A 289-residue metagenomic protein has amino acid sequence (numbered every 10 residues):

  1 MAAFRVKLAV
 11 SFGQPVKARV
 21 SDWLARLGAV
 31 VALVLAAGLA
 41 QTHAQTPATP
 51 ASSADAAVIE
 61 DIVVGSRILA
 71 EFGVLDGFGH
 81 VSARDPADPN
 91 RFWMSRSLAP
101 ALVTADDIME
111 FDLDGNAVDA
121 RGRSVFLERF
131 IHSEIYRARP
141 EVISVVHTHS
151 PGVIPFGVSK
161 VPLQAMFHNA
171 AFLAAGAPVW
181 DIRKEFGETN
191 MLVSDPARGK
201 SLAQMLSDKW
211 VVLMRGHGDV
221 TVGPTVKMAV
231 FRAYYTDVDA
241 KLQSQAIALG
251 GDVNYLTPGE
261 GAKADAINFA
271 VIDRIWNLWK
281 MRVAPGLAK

Functional and structural regions predicted by a protein language model:
F4-A29: Bacterial N-terminal signal peptides that target proteins for export
A9, V16-K17, A32, E141 (+1 more regions): Short linear sequence elements within intrinsically disordered, low-complexity coil regions
Q14, Q41-H43: Low-complexity, intrinsically disordered or signal/transmembrane-proximal segments
R26-G38: Bacterial N-terminal signal peptides
H43-K289: Glycine-rich flexible loops
